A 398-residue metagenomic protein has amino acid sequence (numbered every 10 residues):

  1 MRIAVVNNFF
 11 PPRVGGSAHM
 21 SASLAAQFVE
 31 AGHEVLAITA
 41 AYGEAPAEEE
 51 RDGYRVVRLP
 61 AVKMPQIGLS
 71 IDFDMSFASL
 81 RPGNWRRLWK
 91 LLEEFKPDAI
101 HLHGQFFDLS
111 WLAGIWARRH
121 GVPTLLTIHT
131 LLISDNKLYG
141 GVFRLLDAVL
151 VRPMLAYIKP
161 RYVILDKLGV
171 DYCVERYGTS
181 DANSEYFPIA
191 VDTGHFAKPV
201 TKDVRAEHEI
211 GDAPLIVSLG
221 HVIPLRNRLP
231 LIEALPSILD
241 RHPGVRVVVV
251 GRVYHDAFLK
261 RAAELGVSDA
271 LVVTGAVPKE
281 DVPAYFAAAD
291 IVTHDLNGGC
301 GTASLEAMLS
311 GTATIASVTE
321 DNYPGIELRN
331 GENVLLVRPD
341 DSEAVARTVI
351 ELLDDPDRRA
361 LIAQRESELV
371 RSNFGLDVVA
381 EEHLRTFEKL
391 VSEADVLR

Functional and structural regions predicted by a protein language model:
R55-V57, I133, R144, A148-V200 (+1 more regions): Donor nucleotide-sugar binding/catalytic pocket of nucleotide-sugar-dependent glycosyltransferases
A99, A287-G299, T312: Acidic donor-binding loop of glycosyltransferase active sites
A197-I210: A short helix/loop element that forms part of the nucleotide-sugar donor recognition site in Leloir-type
I210-R226, I232-L235, V248: Conserved donor-binding/catalytic core segment of Leloir-type glycosyltransferases
L259-A276: Nucleotide-activated donor-binding/catalytic signature segment of Leloir-type glycosyltransferases, i.e., the conserved
A276-V277, A284-A289, A307-M308: Short alpha-helical donor nucleotide-sugar binding micro-motif in glycosyltransferases
A313-N322, L335: Short hydrophobic beta-strand element within catalytic cores of glycosyltransferases and related nucleotide-activated
R329-S342, E351-P356: Conserved acidic donor-binding segment of nucleotide-sugar-dependent glycosyltransferases
